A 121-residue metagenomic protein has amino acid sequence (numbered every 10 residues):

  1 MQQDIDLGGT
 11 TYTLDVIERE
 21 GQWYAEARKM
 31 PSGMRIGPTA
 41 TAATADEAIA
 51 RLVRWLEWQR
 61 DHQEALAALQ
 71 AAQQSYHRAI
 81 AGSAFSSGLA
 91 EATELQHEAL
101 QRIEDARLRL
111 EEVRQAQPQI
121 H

Functional and structural regions predicted by a protein language model:
M1-L7: Short acidic-hydrophobic surface loop/beta-edge motif
Y12, V16-I36: Short aromatic-glycine-(Arg/Gly/Cys) micro-motifs in beta-strand/loop hairpins
R28-W58: A short, exposed loop/beta-hairpin motif centered on an aromatic-Gly-Thr core
A50-Q73: Short, charge/polar-rich alpha-helical segments
W58, A72, L89, I103-A106: Contiguous, amphipathic alpha-helical segments that mediate oligomerization or scaffolding in large protein assemblies
Q59, L66, S86, T93 (+1 more regions): Heptad-repeat register of long alpha-helical coiled-coils used for dimerization/oligomerization in large scaffolding
H62, L95-H121: Amphipathic alpha-helical coiled-coil segments
R78-A92: Charged, low-complexity interaction regions
